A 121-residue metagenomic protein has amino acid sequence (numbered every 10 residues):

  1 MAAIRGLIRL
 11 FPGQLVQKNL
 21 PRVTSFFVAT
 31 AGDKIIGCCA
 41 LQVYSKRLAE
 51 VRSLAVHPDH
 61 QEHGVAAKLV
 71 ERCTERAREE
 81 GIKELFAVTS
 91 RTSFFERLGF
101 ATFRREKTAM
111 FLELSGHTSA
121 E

Functional and structural regions predicted by a protein language model:
M1-Q17, T30, A120-E121: Short amphipathic alpha-helix that is part of the acyltransferase structural core
P21-V23: Short, small/polar residue-rich loop motifs at catalytic or cofactor-binding pockets
F26-T30, F86: Cytosolic beta-strand hydrophobic patch enriched in CBS
V28, K34-Q42, R47-A55: Conserved beta-strand in the GNAT
T30-G32, L112-L114: Active-site beta-strand termini and strand-to-loop segments that position acidic
E62-E75: Conserved acetyl-CoA-binding loop-helix of GNAT-fold acetyltransferases
E79, K83, T89-L112: Conserved active-site alpha-helix within GNAT-family acetyltransferase domains
